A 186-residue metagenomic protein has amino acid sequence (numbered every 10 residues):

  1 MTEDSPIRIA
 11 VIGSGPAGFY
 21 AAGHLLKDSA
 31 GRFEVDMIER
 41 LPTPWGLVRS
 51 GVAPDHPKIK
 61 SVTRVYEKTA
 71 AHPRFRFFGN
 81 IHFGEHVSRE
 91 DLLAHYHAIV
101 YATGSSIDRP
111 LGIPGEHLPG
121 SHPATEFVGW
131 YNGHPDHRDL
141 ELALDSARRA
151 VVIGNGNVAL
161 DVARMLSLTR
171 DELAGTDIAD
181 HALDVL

Functional and structural regions predicted by a protein language model:
E3-G15, D145-G156: Beta1/beta-strand and adjacent pyrophosphate-binding region of the FAD-binding site in flavoprotein oxidoreductases
D4-F83, D91, R164-L186: Beta1-alpha1 glycine-rich phosphate/pyrophosphate-binding loop at the start of Rossmann-like nucleotide-binding domains
I9, E34-D36, H97-A102, G120 (+1 more regions): Beta-sheet entry/capping signal
V62-R64, E85-S88, H134-L140: A generic local structural motif
Y66-L118: Feature captures the FAD/FMN-dependent oxidoreductase FAD-binding
D108-V185: Glycine-rich dinucleotide-binding loop and its adjacent helix/turn
